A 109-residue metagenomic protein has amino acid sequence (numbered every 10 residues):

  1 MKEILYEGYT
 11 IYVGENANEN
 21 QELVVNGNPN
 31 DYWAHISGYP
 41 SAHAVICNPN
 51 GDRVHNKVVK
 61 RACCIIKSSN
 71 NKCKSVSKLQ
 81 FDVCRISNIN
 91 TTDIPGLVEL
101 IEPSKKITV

Functional and structural regions predicted by a protein language model:
M1-V109: Duplex nucleic acid-engaging cores and interfaces of nucleic-acid transaction enzymes
